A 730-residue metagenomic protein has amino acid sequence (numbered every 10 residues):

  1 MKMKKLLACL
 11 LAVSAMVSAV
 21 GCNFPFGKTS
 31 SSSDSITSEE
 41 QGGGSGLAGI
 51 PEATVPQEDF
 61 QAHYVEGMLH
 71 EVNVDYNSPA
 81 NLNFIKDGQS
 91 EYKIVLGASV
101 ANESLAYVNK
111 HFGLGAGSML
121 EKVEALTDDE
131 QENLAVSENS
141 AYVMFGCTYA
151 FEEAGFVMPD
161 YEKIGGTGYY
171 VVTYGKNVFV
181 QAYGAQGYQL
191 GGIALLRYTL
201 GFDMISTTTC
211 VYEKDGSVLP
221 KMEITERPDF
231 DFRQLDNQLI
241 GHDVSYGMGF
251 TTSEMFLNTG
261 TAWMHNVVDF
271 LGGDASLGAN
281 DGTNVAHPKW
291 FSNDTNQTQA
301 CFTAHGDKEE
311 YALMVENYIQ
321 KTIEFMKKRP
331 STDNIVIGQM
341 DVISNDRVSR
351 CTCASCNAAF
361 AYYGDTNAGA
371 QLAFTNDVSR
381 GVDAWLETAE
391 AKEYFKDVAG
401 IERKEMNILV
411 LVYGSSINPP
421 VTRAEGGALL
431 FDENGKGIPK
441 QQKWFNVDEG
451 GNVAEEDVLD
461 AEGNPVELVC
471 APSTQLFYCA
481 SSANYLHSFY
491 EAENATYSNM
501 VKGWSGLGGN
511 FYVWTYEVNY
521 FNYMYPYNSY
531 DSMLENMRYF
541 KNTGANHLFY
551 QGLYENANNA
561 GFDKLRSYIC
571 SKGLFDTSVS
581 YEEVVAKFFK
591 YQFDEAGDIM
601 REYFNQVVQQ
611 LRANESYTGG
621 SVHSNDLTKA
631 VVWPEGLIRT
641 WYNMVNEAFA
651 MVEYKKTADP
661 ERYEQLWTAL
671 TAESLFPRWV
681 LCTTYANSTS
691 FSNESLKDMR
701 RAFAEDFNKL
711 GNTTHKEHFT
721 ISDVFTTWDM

Functional and structural regions predicted by a protein language model:
K4-A12: Sec-dependent signal peptide recognition, specifically the positively charged N-region followed immediately by
S18-G21: C-terminal motif of bacterial Sec signal peptides marking the signal peptidase cleavage site
N23-P25: Bacterial signal peptide processing site
G27, I36-Y170, S217-E223: Acidic, contiguous N-terminal accessory segments
E91, V95, S99-Y107, H111 (+6 more regions): Feature activates predominantly on carbohydrate-active enzymes
C301, E309-E316, Q320, E324-K327 (+4 more regions): Structured mid-domain segments that build the active-site/substrate or prosthetic-cofactor binding neighborhood
L313, I319-L507, T515: Gly/Pro-rich turn-and-neighbor structural signature
G544, C570-M730: Catalytic domains of carbohydrate-active enzymes that cleave complex glycans
